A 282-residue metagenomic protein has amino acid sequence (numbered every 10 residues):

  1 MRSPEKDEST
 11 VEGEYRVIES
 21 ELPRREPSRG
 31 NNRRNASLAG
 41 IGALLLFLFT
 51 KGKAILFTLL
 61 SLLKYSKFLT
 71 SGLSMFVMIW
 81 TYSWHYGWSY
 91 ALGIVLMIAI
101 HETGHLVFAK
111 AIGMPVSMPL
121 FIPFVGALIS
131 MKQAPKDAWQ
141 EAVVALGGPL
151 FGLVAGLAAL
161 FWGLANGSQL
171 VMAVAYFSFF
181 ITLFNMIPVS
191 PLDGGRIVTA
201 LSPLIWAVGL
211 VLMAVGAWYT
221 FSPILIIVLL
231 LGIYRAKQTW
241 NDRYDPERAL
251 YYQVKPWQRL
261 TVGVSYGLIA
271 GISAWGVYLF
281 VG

Functional and structural regions predicted by a protein language model:
M1-G282: Hydrophobic transmembrane alpha-helices and their immediate loop junctions in multi-pass integral membrane proteins
